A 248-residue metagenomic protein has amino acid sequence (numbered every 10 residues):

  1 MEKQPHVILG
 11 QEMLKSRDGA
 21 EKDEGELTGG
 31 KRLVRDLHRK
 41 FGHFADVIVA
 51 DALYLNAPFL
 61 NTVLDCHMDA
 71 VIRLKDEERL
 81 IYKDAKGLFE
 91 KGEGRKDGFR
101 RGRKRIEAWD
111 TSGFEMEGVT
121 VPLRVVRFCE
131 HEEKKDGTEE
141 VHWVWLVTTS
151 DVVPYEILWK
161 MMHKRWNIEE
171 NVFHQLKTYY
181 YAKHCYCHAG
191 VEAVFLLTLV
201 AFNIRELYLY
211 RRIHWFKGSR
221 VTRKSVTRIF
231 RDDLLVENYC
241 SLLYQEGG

Functional and structural regions predicted by a protein language model:
M1-L9: Acidic, metal-ligating active-site segments
I8-S16: A short, conserved beta-strand element enriched in hydrophobic/aromatic residues
S16-C129: An internal, acidic/charged active-site-proximal segment that coordinates divalent cations and/or engages
G25, N171, F195: Conserved active-site and cofactor/substrate-binding residues in soluble primary-metabolism enzymes
G94-E115, K177-H184, H188-G248: A short, flexible helix-boundary coil/loop motif
K135-V144, E170-K177: Conserved, surface-exposed functional patches that form binding/active-site neighborhoods
W143, Y155, A193-L197: Short runs of predominantly hydrophobic/aromatic residues within well-ordered alpha helices that form helix-helix
V153-C187: Short amphipathic alpha-helical "interface-anchor" segments enriched in bulky aromatics
